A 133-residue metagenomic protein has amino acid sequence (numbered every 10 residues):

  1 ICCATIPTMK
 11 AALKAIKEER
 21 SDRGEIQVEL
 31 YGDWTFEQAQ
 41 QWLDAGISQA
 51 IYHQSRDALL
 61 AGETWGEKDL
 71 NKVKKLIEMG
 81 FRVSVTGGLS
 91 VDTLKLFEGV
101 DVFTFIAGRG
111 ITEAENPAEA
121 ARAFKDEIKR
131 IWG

Functional and structural regions predicted by a protein language model:
I1-G80: Conserved anion-binding
K10, A61-G62, L94-K95, N116-P117: Short glycine-/acidic-enriched loop or helix-start segments at secondary-structure transitions that form or flank
E29, V85-T86, A107-G108, A114: Thr-Gly-centered strand-to-loop micro-motif
D33-A45, M79-V85, L89-F105, A120: Catalytic cores of alpha/beta
S55-A58, L89-D92, I111-T112: Short Gly/Pro-enriched loop/turn and capping motifs at secondary-structure junctions
T64-K68, V85-L89, N116: Short amphipathic alpha-helical interaction segments
G66, E98-V100, R109-G133: C-terminal helical cap(s) of enzyme catalytic domains, especially alpha/beta-barrels
N71-K74, K95, R122: A generic structural signal for well-ordered alpha-helical surface patches
